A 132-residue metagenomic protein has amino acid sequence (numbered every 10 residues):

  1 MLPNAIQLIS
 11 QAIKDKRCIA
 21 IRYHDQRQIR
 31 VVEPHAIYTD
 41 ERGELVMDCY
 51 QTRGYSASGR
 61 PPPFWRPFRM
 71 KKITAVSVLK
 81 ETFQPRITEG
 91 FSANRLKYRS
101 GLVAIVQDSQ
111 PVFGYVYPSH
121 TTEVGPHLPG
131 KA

Functional and structural regions predicted by a protein language model:
M1-A132: Core beta-strand-centered patch of the WYL/Sm-like small regulatory domain
